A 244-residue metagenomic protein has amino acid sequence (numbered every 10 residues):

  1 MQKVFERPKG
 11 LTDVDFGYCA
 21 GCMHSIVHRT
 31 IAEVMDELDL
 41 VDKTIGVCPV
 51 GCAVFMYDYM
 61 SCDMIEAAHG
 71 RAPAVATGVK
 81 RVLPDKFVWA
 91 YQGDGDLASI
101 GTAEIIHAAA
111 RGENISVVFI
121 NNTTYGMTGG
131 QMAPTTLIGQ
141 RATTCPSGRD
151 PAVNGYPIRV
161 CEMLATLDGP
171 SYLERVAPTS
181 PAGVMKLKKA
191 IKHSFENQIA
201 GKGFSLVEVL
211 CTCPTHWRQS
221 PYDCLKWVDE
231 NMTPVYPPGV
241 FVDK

Functional and structural regions predicted by a protein language model:
M1-T77, R81-W89: Thiamine diphosphate
M1-V4, P8, V14, I199-K244: Flexible, low-complexity linker and terminal segments
V14, L40-T44, L83-V88, A110-S116 (+3 more regions): Short coil/turn connectors at secondary-structure junctions
V50-C52, N122-T124, S180, V209-H216: Glycine-rich beta-alpha junction loops
V50-G126, K189, H193: Thiamine diphosphate
C62-I65, A108, A133-L137, D223-K226: Short, hinge-like loop/turn segments at secondary-structure boundaries
T102-H107, M127-R141: Active-site-proximal loop->helix
A133-A200: Conserved thiamine diphosphate
